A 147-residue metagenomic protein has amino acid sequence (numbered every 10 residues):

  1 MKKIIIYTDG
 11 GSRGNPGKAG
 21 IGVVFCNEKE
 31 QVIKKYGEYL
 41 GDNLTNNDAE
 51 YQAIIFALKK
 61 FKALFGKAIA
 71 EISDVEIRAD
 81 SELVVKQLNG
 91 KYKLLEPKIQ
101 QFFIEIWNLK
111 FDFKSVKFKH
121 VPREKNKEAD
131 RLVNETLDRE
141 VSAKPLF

Functional and structural regions predicted by a protein language model:
M1-D48, K59-F61: RNase H-like nuclease fold core
G11-N15, I55-A143: RNase H catalytic domain
E50, I54: Short, conserved alpha-helix that lines the donor NDP-sugar binding/gating region of sugar-transfer enzymes
P145-F147: Short acidic DE-rich linear segments
